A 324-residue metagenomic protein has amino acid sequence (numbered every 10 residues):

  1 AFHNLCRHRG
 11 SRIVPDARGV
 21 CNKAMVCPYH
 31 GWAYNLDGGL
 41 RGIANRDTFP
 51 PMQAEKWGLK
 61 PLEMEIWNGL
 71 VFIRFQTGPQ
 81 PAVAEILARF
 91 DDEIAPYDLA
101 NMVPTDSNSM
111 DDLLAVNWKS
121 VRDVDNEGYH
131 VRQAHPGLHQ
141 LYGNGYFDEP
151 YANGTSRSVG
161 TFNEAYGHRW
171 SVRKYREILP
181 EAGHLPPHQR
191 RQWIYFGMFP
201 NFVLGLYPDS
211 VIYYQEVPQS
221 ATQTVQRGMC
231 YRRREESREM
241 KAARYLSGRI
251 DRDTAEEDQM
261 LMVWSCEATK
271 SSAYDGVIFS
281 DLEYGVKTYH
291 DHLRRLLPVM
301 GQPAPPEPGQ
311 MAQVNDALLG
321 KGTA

Functional and structural regions predicted by a protein language model:
A1-T77, P81-D91: Rieske [2Fe-2S] iron-sulfur-binding domain
N4, E65, L70-A324: C-terminal catalytic domain of Rieske-type non-heme iron oxygenases
